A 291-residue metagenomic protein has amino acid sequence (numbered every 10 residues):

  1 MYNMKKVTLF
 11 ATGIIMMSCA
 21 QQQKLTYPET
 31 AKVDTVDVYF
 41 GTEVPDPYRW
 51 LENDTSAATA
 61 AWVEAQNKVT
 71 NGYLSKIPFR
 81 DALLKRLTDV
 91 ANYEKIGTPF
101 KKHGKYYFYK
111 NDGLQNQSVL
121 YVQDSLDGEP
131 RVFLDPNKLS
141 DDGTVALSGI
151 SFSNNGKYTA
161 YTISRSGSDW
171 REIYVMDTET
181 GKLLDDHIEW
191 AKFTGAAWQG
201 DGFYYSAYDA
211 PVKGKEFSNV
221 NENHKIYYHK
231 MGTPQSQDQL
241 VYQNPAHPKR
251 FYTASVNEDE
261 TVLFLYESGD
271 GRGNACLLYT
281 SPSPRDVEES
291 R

Functional and structural regions predicted by a protein language model:
M1-K24: Bacterial Sec-dependent N-terminal signal peptides
Y27-N67: Mature N-terminal segment immediately following signal peptide/propeptide cleavage in secreted/periplasmic
T59-N67, Y73-L74, Q117-R131: Beta-propeller domains
Y93-Y109, D141-T162, E189-S206, A246-Y266: Conserved beta-propeller blade repeats
Q115-L120, D169-Y174, K213-E216, N221-K225 (+1 more regions): Structural motif
S125-L126, T178-T180, M231-T233: Short loop/turn segments that connect beta-strands within beta-propeller blades
K182-H187, Q239-Q243: A short beta-strand motif characteristic of beta-propeller blades
Y279-P284: Conserved small/polar residues in nucleotide/adenosyl-binding loops
